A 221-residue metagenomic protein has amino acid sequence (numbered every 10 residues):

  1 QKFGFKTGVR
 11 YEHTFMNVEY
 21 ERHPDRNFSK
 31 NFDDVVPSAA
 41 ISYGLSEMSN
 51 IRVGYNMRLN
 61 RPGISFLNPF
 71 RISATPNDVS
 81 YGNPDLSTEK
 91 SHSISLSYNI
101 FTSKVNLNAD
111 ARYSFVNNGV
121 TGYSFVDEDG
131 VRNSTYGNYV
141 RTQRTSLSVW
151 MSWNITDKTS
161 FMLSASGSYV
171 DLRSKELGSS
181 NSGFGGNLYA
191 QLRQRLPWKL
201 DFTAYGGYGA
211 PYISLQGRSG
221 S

Functional and structural regions predicted by a protein language model:
Q1, V35-I41, I51, H92-L96 (+3 more regions): Hydrophobic, lipid-facing positions within transmembrane beta-strands of outer-membrane proteins
Q1-R26, F32-S38, S42, K158-Y169 (+1 more regions): Surface-exposed extracellular loop regions of Gram-negative outer-membrane beta-barrel proteins
F3, I41-Y43, M57, Y98-I100 (+2 more regions): Residue-level signature of outer-membrane beta-barrel architecture
H13-E21, S29-N31, L59-S65, F70 (+5 more regions): Gram-negative outer-membrane beta-barrel proteins
F15-N17, E47-H92, Y113-S134, Y212: Surface-exposed extracellular loop regions of Gram-negative outer-membrane beta-barrel proteins, predominantly
R22-N31, N83-S87, N138, I213-G220: Outer-membrane beta-barrel proteins
G44, M48-G54, N106-A109, F202-A204: Acidic/polar loop patches that form or flank catalytic/metal-binding clefts of enzymes that bind anionic ligands
Y81-N83, S87, T102-S164, Y169 (+2 more regions): Outer membrane beta-barrel strand-and-loop segments of large Gram-negative receptors, especially TonB-dependent
